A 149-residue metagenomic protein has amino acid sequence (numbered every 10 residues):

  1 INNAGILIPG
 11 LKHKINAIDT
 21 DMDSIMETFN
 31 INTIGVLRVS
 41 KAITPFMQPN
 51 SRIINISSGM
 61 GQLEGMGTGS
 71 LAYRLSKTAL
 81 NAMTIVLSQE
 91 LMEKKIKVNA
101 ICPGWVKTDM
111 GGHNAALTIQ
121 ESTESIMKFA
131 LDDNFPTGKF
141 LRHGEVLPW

Functional and structural regions predicted by a protein language model:
I1, I54, V98-I101, G111: Hydrophobic structural elements of the Rossmann-like NAD(P)H-binding subdomain that define the short-chain
I1-A4, M47: Short intrinsically disordered, low-complexity coil segments enriched in acidic
I6-F29, P49-E93: Catalytic loop of short-chain dehydrogenase/reductase
V39-I43, M47, M83-T84: Hydrophobic positions on the long internal alpha-helix of Rossmann-like NAD(P)-dependent oxidoreductase domains
Q62, P103-D109: Short, flexible catalytic-loop segment of classical short-chain dehydrogenase/reductase
E93, A100-I101, G112-W149: C-terminal helical subdomain
